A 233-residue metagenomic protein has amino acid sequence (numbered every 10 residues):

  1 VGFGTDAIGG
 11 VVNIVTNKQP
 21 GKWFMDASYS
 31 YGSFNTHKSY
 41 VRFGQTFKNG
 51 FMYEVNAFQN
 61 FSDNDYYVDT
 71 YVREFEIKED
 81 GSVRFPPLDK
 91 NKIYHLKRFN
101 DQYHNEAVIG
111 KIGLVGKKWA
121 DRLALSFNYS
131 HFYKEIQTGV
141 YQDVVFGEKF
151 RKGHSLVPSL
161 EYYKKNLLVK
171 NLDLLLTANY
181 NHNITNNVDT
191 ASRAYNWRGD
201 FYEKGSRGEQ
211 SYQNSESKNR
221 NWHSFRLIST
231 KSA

Functional and structural regions predicted by a protein language model:
V1, D6-S30, H37-F43: N-terminal periplasmic accessory domains that precede and gate Gram-negative outer-membrane beta-barrel machines
D6-I8, S30, N35-S39, Q102-E106 (+2 more regions): Residues that define the transmembrane beta-barrel architecture of outer-membrane proteins
Q19-F24, K48-G50, K117-L123, K165-L174 (+1 more regions): Short loop/turn motifs that connect adjacent beta-strands in outer-membrane beta-barrel proteins
G21, S30, F47-Y141: Periplasmic-side early beta-strands and strand-to-turn transitions of outer-membrane beta-barrels
V41-Q45, V108-L114, P158-K164, F225-A233: Residues on the lipid-exposed face of transmembrane beta-strands in outer-membrane beta-barrel proteins
E54-F58, A124-N128, D173-N181, I228-T230: Outer-envelope exported proteins of Gram-negative bacteria
N64-V68, F99-N105, A120-L167, N171 (+1 more regions): Flexible loop and strand-edge segments within Gram-negative outer membrane beta-barrel domains
